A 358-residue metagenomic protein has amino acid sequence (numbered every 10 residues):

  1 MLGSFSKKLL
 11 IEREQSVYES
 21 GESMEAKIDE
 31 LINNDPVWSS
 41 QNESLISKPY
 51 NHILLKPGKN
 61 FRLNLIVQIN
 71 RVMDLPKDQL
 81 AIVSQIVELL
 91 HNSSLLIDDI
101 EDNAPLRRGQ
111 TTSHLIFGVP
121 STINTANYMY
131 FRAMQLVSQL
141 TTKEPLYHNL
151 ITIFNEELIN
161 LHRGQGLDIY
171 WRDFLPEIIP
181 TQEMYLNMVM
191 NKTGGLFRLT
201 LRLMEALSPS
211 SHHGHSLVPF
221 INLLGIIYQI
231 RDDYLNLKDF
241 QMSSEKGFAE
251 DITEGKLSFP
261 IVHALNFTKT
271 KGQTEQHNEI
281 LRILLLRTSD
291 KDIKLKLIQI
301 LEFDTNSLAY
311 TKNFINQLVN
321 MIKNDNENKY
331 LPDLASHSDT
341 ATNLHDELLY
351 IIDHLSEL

Functional and structural regions predicted by a protein language model:
M1-L96, I100-L115, L167-Q182, S243 (+1 more regions): Conserved N-terminal diphosphate/IPP-binding helix and adjacent helical/loop segment of trans-prenyltransferase domains
Y18, K143-P145, S211-H212, T268-I280 (+1 more regions): Structural helix-adjacent loops and short alpha-helical linkers that scaffold large soluble proteins
N33, W38-S40, I53-N60, N124 (+2 more regions): All-alpha helical catalytic cores of prenyl diphosphate-utilizing isoprenoid enzymes
N42-I86, L136, Q182-L224, S258-L265 (+1 more regions): Alpha-helical phosphate/pyrophosphate-handling elements in metalloenzyme active cores
L54, R107-Y130, I178-T193, S216-P219 (+2 more regions): Divalent-cation-assisted or electrostatically stabilized phosphate/pyrophosphate-binding catalytic cores
N70-D74, M204-H212, D239-M242, I280-L285 (+1 more regions): C-terminal helix-coil-helix/basic helical segment that borders enzyme active sites and/or dimer interfaces and provides
L158-Y170, T268-Q276, S289: Proline-centered turn/helix-capping motifs that create local helix->coil transitions or kinks
I221, Y228-Q229, I252, K269 (+1 more regions): Long, repeat-rich segments with strong aromatic
